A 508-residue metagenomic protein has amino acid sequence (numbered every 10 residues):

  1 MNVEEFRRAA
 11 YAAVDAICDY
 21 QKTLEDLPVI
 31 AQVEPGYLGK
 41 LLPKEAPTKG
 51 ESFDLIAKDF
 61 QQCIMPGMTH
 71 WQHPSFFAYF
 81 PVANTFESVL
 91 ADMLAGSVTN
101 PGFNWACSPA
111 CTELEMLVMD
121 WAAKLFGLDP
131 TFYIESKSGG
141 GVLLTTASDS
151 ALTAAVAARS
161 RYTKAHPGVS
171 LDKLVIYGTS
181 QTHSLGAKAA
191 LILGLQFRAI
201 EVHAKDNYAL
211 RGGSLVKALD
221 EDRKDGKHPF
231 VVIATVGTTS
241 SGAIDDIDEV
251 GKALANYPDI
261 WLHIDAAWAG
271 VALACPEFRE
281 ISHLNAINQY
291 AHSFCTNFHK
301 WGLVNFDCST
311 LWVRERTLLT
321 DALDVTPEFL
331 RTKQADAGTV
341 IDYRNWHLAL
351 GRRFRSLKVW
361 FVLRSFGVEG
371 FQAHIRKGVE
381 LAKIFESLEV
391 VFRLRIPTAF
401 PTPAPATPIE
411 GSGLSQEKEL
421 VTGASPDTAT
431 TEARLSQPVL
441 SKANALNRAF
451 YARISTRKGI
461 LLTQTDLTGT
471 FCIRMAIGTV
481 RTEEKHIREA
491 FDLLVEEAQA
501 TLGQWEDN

Functional and structural regions predicted by a protein language model:
M1-S138, S455-I460, T470-F471, G478 (+2 more regions): N-terminal entrance/gating region of PLP-dependent enzymes' catalytic architecture
L94, E115, M119-A122, S150-A158 (+2 more regions): Buried hydrophobic packing segments
A122-V156, I200-H203: Short loop-beta-helix segment that forms the pyridoxal 5′-phosphate
A147-T320: Conserved PLP-enzyme active-site core in the AAT-like
Q181-H183, K205, G237-T239, A269 (+10 more regions): Short, glycine-/Ser/Thr-/acidic-enriched flexible segments
Y257, C275-F278, A286-E386: Active-site C-terminal subdomain of aminotransferase-like
S387-F392: Conserved glycine-rich beta-strand-loop-beta hairpin in the small C-terminal domain of fold type I
T402, A406-K418, T422, T428-T430 (+2 more regions): PLP-dependent enzyme catalytic core of the Aspartate aminotransferase-like
